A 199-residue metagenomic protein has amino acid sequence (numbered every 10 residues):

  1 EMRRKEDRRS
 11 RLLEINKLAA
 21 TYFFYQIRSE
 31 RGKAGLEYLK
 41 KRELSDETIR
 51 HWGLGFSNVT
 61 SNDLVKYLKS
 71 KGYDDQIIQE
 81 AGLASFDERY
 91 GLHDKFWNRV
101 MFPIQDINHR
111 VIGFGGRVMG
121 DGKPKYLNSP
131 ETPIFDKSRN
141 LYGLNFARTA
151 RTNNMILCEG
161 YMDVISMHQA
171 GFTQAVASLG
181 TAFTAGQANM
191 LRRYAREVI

Functional and structural regions predicted by a protein language model:
R4-A19, T60-V198: Phosphate-handling DNA/RNA-contact segment within nucleic-acid enzymes
D7-R50: Non-catalytic interaction/clamp surfaces of large macromolecular machines
R42-G55, G171-T181: Short, well-structured beta-strand/strand-turn elements
